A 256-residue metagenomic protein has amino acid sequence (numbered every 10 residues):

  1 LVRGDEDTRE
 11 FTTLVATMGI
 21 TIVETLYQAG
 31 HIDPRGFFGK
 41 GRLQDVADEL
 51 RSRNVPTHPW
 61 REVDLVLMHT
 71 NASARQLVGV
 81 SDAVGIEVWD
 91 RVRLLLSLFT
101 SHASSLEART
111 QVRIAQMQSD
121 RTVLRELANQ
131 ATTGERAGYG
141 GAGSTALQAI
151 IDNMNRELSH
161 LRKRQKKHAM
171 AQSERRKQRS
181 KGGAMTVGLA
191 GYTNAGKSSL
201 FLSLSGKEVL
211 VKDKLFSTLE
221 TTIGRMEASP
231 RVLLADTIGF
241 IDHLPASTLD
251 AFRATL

Functional and structural regions predicted by a protein language model:
L1-S97: N-terminal accessory targeting/assembly segments
R9-T17, Q44, D48-S52, V78-D82 (+9 more regions): Solvent-exposed alpha-helical segments within well-ordered globular domains of core cellular machineries
R35-F38, H102, R109, A146: Pocket-edge positions in alpha/beta enzyme catalytic cores
Q44-V55, V63, Q116-A131, G141-A142 (+1 more regions): A broadly tuned preference for mixed-charge, low-complexity surface segments
M68, L127-L256: Conserved G1/Walker A P-loop phosphate-binding module
G85, W89-R91, R125-T133: Short, flexible active-site-proximal loops enriched in glycine and acidic residues
R91-F99, A246-F252: Short alpha-helical interface patches
L94-V112: Short alpha-helix plus adjacent loop in nuclease-associated cores
